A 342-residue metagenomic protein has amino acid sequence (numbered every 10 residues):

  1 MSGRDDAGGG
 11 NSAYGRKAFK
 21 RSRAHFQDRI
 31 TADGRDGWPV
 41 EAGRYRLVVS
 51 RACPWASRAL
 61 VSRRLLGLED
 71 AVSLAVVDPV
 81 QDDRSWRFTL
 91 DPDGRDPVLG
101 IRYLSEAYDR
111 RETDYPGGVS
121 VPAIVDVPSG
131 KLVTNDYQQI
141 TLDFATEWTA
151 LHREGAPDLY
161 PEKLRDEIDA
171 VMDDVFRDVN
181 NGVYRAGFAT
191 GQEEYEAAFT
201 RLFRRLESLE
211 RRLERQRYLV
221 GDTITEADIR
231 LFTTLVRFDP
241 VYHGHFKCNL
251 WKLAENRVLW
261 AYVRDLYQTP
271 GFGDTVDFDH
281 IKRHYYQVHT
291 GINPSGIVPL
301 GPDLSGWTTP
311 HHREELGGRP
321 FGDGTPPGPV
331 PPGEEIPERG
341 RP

Functional and structural regions predicted by a protein language model:
M1-P342: C-terminal alpha-helical interaction module
